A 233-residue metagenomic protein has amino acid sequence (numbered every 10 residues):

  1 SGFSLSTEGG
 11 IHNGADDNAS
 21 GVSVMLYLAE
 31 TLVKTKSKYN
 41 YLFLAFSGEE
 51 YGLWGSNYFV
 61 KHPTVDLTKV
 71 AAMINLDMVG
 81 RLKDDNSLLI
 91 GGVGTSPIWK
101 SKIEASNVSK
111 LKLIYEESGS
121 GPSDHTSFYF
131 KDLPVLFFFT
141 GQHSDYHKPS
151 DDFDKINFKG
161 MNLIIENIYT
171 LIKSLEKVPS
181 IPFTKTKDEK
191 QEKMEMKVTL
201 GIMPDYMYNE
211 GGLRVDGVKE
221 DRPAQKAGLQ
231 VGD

Functional and structural regions predicted by a protein language model:
S1-L44, T64: Catalytic-core environment of secreted peptidases
S6-N18, A45-F46, D85-G94, L113-S118 (+1 more regions): Second-shell loop/turn segments in exported
S23, E30, K34, S144-E189: His/Asp/Glu-rich mid-to-C-terminal helical/loop segments that flank catalytic regions of hydrolases
K38, L133, K197-T199, E210-G211 (+1 more regions): Extracytoplasmic
K38-G48, M73-L76, K177-M194: Acidic/histidine-enriched alpha-helical segments
F46-T140: Metal-dependent peptidase/peptidase-like ectodomains
P179-Q225: PDZ/PDZ-like peptide-tail recognition elements
K226-D233: Conserved PDZ fold ligand-binding element
